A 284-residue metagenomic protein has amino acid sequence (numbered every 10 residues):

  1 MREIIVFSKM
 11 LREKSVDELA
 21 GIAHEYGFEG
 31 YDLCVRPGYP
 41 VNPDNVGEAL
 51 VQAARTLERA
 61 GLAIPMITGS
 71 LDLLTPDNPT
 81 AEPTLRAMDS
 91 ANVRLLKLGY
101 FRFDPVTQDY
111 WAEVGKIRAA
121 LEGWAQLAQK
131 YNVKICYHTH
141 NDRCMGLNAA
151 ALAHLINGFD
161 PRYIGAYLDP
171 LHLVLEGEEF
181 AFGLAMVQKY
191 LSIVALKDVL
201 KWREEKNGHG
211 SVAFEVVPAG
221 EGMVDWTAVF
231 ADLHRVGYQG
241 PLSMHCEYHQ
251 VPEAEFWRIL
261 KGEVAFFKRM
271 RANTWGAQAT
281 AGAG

Functional and structural regions predicted by a protein language model:
M1-L95, A112, G165, K189 (+3 more regions): N-terminal pre-domain/capping segments
E3, I67, Q126-M223, F230 (+1 more regions): Acidic/histidine-rich catalytic cores of soluble enzymes
S8-V16, V35-A49, S70-P79, F103-Q108 (+4 more regions): Acidic-and-aromatic substrate-binding clefts and catalytic sites of carbohydrate-active enzymes
D17-E25, R59, L74-A166, R258: Active-site acidic/histidine proton-transfer and metal-coordination neighborhood in alpha/beta enzyme cores
A228, G237, V251-R269: Short, charged alpha-helical segments
H234: Short, contiguous alpha-helical
P241-E247: Short acidic/histidine-rich active-site segments
